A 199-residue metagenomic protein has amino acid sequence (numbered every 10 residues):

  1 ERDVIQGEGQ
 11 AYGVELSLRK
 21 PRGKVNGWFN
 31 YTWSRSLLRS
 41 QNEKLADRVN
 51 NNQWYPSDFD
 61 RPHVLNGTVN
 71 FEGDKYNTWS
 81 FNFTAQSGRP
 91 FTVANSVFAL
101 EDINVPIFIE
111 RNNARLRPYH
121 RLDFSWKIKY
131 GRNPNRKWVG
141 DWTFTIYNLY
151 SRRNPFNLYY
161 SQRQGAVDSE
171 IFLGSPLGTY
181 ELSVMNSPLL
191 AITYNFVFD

Functional and structural regions predicted by a protein language model:
E1-E8, S36-A46, N51-F59, T92-F98 (+3 more regions): Extracellular/periplasm-exposed beta-strand and loop segments of Gram-negative cell-envelope proteins, dominated by
R2-V93: Gram-negative outer-membrane beta-barrel transporters
Q6-E15, R19-P21, D58, A114-K129 (+2 more regions): Outer-membrane beta-barrel transmembrane strands
K20, K24, K44, K75 (+4 more regions): Context-gated lysine
Y76, T84-D102, R121, I128-D199: C-terminal beta-signal and adjacent terminal beta-strands/loops of Gram-negative outer-membrane beta-barrel proteins
